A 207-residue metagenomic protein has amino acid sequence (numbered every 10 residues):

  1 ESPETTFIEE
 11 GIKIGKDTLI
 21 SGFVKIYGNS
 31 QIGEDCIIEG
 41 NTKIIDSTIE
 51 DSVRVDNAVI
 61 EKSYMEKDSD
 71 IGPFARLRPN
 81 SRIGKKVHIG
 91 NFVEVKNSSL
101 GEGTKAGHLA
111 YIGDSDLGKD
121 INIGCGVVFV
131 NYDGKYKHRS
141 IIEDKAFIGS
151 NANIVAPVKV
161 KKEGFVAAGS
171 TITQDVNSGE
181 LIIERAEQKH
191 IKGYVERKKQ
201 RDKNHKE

Functional and structural regions predicted by a protein language model:
E1-D70: Extended, small-residue-rich solenoid/repeat segments and analogous flexible loops that form exposed scaffolds
V55-E207: Glycine-rich hexapeptide-repeat left-handed beta-helix
